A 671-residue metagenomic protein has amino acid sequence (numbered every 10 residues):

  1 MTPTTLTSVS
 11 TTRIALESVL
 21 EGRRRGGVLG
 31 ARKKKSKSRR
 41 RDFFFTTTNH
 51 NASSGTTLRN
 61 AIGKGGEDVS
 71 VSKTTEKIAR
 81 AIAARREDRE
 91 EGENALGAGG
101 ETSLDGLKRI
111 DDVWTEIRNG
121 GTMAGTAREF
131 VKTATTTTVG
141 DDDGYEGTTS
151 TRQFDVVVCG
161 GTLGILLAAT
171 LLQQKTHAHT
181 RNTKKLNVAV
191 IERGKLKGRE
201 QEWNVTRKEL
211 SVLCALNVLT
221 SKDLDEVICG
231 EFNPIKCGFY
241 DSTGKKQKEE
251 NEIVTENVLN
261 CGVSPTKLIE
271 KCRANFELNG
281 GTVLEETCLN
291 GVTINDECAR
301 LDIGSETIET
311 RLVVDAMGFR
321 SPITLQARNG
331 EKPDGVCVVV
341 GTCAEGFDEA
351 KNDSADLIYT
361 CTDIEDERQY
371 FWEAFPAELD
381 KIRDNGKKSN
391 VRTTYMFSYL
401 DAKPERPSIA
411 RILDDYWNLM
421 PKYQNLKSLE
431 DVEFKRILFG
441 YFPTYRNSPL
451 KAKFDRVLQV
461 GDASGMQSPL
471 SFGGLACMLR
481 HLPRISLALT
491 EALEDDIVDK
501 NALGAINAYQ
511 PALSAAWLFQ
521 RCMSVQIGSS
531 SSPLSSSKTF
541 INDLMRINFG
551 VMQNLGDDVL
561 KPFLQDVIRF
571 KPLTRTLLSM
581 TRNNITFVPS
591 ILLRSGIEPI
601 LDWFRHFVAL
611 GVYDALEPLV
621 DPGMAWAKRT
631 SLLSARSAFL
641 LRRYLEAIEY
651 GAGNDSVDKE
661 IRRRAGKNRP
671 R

Functional and structural regions predicted by a protein language model:
M1-T48, A52, A61: N-terminal chloroplast transit peptides
F45, L58-D155, Q174-H177, N654-R671: Extreme N-terminal leader/targeting segments of oxidoreductases
N94-L104, L487-R671: C-terminal helical "tail/cap" subdomain of flavin- and related membrane-associated enzymes
V157-G161, T170-Q201: Glycine-rich FAD pyrophosphate-binding loop
K195-Y240: N-terminal FAD cofactor-binding segment of flavoenzymes
W203-N204, E252-N275, P322, V339 (+1 more regions): Short beta-strand to alpha-helix junction loop
L278-K422, L482: Predominantly flavin-linked oxidoreductase catalytic cores and closely associated redox partners
E378-D380, A402-M523: FAD/FMN-dependent oxidoreductases across multiple families
